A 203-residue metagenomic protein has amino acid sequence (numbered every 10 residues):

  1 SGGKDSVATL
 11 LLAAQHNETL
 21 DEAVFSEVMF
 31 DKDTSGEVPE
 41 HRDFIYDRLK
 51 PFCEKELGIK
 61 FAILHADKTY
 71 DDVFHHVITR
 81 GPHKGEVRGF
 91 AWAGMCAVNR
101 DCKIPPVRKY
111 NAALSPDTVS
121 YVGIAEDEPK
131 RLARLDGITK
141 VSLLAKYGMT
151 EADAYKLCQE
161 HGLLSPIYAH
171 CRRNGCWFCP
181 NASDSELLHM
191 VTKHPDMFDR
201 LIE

Functional and structural regions predicted by a protein language model:
S1-E203: Nucleotide-activated chemistry modules centered on ATP-dependent adenylation/adenylyltransferase
